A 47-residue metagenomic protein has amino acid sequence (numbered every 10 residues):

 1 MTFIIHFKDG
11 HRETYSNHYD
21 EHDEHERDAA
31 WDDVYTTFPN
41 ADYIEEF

Functional and structural regions predicted by a protein language model:
M1-K8: A short beta-strand micro-motif
F3, Y15, T37-F38: N-terminal compositionally biased, intrinsically disordered segments and leader/signal-like regions
K8, N17, P39-N40: Intrinsically disordered, low-complexity repeat segments enriched in small/polar residues
K8-G10, F47: Short, flexible beta-strand-to-coil junctions
H11-E24: A short, exposed loop/beta-hairpin motif centered on an aromatic-Gly-Thr core
W31-F47: Short, mixed-charge low-complexity intrinsically disordered segments
